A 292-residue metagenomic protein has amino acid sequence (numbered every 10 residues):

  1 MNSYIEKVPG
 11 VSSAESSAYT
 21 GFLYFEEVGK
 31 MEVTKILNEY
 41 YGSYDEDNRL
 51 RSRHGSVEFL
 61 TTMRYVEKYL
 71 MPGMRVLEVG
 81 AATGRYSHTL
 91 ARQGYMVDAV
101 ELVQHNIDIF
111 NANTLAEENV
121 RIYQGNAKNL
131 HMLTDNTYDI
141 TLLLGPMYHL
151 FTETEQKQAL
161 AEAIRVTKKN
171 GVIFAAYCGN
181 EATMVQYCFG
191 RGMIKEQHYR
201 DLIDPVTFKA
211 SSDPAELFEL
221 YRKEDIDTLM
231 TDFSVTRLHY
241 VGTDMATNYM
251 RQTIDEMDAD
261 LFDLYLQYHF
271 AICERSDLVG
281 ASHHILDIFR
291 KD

Functional and structural regions predicted by a protein language model:
V28-P72, R85, T89: Conserved class I S-adenosyl-L-methionine
R85-N129: Class I SAM-dependent methyltransferase SAM/SAH-binding core
H131-T141: A short acidic, Gly/Pro-enriched loop at the edge of an enzyme's catalytic core that lines a small-molecule cofactor
I140-T154: A short SAM/SAH-binding and catalytic strip from SAM-dependent methyltransferases
K157-K169: A short glycine-rich, Lys/Arg-flanked "PGG" loop and its adjoining helix->strand segment in the class I
I173-L202: Conserved class I S-adenosyl-L-methionine
L217-S234, Y240: Short alpha-helix
H239-D292: A C-terminal cap/extension of S-adenosyl-L-methionine-dependent methyltransferases that defines the acceptor-substrate
